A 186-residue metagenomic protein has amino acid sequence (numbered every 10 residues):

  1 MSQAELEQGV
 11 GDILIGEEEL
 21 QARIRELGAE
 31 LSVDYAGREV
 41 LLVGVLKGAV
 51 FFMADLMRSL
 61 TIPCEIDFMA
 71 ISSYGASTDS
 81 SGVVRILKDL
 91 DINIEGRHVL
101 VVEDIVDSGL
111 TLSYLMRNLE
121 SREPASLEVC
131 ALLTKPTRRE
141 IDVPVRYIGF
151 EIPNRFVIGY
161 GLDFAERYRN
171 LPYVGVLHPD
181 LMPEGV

Functional and structural regions predicted by a protein language model:
M1-V186: PRPP-associated nucleotide enzymes
